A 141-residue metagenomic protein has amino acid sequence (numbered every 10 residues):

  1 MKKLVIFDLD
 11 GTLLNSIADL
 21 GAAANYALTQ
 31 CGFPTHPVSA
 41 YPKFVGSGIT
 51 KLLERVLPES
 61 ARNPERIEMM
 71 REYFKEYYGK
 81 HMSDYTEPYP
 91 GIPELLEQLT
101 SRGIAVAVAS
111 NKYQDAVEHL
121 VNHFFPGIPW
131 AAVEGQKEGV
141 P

Functional and structural regions predicted by a protein language model:
M1-K43: Active-site neighborhood of HAD-like aspartate-dependent phosphohydrolases
L4, A107, A132: Hydrophobic "anchor" residues on beta-strands that sit immediately upstream of conserved functional sites
G21, N25, P42, G46-E54 (+5 more regions): An amphipathic alpha-helix signature
Q30-P34, E59-E65, R102, F125-P129: Short helix-capping segments at alpha-helix termini
Q30-S60, P90: Alpha-helical substrate-recognition element adjacent to the catalytic core
R55-E94, I104: Metal-dependent phosphoesterase signature
D84-E87, Y113-P141: Substrate-recognition "cap/lid" segment bordering the active-site pocket of phosphatases
I92-N122, Q136: Substrate-recognition element of Asp-dependent hydrolases with the DxDx(T/V) motif
